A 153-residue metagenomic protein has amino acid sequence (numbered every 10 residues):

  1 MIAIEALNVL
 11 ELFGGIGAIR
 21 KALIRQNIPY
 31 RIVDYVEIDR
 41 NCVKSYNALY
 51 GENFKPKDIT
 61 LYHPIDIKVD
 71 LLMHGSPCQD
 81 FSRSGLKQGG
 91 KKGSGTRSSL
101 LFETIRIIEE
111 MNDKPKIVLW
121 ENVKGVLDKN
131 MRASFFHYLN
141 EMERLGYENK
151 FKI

Functional and structural regions predicted by a protein language model:
M1-I153: Conserved active-site and SAM-binding loop architecture of S-adenosyl-L-methionine-dependent nucleic-acid
